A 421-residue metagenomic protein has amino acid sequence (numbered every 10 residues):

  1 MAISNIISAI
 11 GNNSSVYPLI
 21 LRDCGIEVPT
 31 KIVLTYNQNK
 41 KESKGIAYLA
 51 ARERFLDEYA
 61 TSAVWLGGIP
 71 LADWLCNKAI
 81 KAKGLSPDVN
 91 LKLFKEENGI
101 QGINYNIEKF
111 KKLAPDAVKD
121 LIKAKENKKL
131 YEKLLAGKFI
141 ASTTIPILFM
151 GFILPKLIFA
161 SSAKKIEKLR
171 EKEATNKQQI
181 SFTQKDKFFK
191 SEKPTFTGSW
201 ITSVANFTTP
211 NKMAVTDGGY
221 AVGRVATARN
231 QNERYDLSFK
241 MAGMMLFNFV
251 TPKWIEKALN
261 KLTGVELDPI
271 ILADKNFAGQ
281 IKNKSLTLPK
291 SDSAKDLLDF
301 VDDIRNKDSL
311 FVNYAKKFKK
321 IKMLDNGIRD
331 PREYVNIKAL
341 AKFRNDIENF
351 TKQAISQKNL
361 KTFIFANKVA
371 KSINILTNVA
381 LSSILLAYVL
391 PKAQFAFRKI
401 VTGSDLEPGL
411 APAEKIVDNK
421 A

Functional and structural regions predicted by a protein language model:
M1-A421: Glycine-rich, hydrophobic membrane-spanning regions of integral membrane proteins that mediate transport
